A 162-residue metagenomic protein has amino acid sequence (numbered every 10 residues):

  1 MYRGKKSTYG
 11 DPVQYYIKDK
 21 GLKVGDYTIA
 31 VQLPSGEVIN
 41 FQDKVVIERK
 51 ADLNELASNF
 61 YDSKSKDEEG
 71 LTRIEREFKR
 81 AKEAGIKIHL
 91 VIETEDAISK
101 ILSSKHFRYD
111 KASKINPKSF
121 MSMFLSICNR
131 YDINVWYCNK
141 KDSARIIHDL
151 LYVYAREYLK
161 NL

Functional and structural regions predicted by a protein language model:
M1-Q42, E55-L162: Non-catalytic C-terminal interaction segments of nucleic acid-processing enzymes
V45-A51: Conserved catalytic cores of phosphodiester-cleaving nucleases, focusing on short active-site segments
